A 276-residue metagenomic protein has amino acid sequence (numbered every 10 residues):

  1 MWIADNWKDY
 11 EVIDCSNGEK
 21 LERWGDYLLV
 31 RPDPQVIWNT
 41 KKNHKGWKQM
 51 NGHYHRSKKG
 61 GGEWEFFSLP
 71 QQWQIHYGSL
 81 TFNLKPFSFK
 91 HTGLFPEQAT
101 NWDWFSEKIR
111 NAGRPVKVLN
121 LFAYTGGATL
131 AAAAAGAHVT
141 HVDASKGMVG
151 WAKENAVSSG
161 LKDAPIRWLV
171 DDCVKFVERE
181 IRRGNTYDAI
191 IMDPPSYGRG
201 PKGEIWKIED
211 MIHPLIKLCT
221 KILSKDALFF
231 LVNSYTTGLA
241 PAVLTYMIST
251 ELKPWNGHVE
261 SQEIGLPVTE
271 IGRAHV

Functional and structural regions predicted by a protein language model:
I3-R23, L29-P96, D103: Non-catalytic substrate-recognition/targeting regions of SAM-dependent transferases
P96-R114: Conserved alpha-helix/loop element of class I SAM-dependent methyltransferases that forms part of the SAM/SAH-binding
G113-Y124: Conserved class I S-adenosyl-L-methionine
T125-A137: Conserved SAM-binding loop of SAM-dependent methyltransferases across substrates and taxa, primarily the Class I
H138-D143: Conserved SAM-binding motif I beta-strand of class I
S145-I191: S-adenosyl-L-methionine
D210-K225: A short glycine-rich, Lys/Arg-flanked "PGG" loop and its adjoining helix->strand segment in the class I
A227-H275: C-terminal catalytic and target-recognition region of SAM-dependent MTase-like enzymes, primarily methyltransferases
